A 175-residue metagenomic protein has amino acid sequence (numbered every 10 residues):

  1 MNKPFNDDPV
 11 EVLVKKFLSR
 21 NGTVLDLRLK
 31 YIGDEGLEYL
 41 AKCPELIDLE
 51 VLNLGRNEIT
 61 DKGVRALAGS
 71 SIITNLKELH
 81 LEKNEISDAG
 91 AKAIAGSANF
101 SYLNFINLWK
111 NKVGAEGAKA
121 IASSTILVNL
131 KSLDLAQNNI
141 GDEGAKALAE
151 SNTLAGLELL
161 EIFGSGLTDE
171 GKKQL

Functional and structural regions predicted by a protein language model:
M1-A68, E82: LRR N-terminal entry segment and analogous cap-like coil->beta motifs
M1-D7, E11-K16, G22, S132 (+1 more regions): C-terminal capping region of solenoid repeat domains
F5-V10, K30-E38, E58-R65, E85-K92 (+3 more regions): Short, solvent-exposed loop/turn at the beta-strand->alpha-helix junction within individual leucine-rich repeat
L18, K42-E45, G69-I72, G96-N99 (+2 more regions): C-terminal capping segment of individual leucine-rich repeats
L25-I32, N53-E58, L81-E85, G96-N99 (+4 more regions): Concave beta-strand-loop units of leucine-rich repeat
K30, C43, I73, N104-I106 (+1 more regions): Intrinsically disordered, low-complexity repeat tracts enriched in Pro/Ser/Thr
